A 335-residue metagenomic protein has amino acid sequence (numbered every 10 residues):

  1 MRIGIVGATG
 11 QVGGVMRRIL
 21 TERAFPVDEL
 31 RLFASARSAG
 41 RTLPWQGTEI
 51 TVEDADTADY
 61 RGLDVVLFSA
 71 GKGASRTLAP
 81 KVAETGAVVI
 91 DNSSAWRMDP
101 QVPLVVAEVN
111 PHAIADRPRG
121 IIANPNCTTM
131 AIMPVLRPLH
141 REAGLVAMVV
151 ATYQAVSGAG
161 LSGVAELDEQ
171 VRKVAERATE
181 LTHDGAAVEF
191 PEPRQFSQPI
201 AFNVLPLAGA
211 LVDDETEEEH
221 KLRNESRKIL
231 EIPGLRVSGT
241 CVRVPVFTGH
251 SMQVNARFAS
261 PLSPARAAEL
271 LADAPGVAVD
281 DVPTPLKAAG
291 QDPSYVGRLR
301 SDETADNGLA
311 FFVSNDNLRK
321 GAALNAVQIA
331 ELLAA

Functional and structural regions predicted by a protein language model:
M1-Q198, L235-R236, A288-A289, S294-Y295 (+4 more regions): N-terminal Rossmann-like NAD(P) cofactor-binding subdomain of oxidoreductases, focused on the glycine-rich
A8, M16, L78, V135 (+7 more regions): General structural feature for long, well-ordered alpha-helical segments within catalytic domains of soluble enzymes
A36-S38, C127-T128, T152-A159, I200 (+3 more regions): Glycine-rich beta-alpha junction loops
R117-A123, N203-D213, L309-V313: Helix-loop-beta segment of a Rossmann-like dinucleotide-binding subdomain
I122-A131, D214-R223, L318-N325: A glycine-rich, Thr/Ser-enriched phosphate-binding loop motif common to dinucleotide/cofactor-binding enzymes
V188, E192-C241: Oxyanion-binding "anion nests"
G234-A335: C-terminal active-site/capping subdomain that shapes the small-molecule cofactor and substrate pocket of enzyme
